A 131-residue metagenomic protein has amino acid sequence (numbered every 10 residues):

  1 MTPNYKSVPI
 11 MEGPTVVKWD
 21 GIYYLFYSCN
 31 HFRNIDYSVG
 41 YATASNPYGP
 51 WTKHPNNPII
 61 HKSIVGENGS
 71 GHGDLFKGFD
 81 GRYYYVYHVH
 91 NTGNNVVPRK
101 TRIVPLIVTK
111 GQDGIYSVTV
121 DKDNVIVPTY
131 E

Functional and structural regions predicted by a protein language model:
M1-E131: Carbohydrate-active catalytic/glycan-binding domains of CAZyme proteins, especially the secreted or lumenal ectodomains
